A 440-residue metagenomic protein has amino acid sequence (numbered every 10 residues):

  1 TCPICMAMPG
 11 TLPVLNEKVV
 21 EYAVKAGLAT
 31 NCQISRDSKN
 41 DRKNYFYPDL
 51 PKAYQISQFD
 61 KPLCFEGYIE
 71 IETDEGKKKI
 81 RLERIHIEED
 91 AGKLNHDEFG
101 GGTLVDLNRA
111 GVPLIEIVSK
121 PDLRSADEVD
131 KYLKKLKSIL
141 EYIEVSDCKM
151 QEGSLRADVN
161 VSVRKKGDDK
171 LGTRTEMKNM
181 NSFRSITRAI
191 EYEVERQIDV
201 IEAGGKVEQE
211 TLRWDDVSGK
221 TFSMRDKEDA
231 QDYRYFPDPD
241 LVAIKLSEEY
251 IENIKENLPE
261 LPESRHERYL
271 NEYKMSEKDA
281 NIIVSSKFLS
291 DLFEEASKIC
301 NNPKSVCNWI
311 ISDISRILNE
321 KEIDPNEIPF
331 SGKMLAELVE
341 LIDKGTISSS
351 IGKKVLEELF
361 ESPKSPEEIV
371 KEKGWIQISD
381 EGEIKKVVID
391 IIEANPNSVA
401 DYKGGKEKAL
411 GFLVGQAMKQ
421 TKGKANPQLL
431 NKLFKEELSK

Functional and structural regions predicted by a protein language model:
T1-E260, E277, K298-N302, S312: Basic, nucleic-acid-interacting segments
A26, E193, W309, D313-I317 (+7 more regions): Amphipathic alpha-helical segments in well-ordered regions
V129, A280, V306, G352 (+2 more regions): Small-residue helix-packing motif on alpha-helices
G153-K165, Y233, L270-E294, P303-K321 (+3 more regions): Core structural elements
E263-L270: Extended, structured, electrostatic nucleic-acid-contact surfaces
N326-A336, E340, S349-K419: Strongly charged, low-complexity linkers/loops
G345-I347: Extended, charged alpha-helical coiled-coil/arm scaffolds that mediate oligomerization and mechanical coupling in large
E407-K440: Short, amphipathic C-terminal "tail helix"
